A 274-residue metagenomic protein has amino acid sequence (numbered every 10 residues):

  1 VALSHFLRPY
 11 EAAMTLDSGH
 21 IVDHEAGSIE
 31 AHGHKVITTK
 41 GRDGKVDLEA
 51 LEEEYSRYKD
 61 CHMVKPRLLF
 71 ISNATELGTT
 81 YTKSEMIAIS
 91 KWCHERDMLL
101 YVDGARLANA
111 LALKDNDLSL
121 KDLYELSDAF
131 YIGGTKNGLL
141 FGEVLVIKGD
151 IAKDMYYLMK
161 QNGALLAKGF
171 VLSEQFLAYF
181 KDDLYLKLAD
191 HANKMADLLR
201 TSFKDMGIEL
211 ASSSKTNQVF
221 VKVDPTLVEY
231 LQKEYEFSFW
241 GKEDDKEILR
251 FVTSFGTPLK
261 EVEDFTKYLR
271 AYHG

Functional and structural regions predicted by a protein language model:
V1-M14, V22-E30: Conserved beta-loop-alpha segment that forms the PLP phosphate-binding cup at the N-terminus of a helix
R8-Y10, D197-Y272: Conserved C-terminal alpha-helix-loop-beta "cap" of PLP-dependent enzymes that closes/shapes the active-site mouth
A13, V36-I37, L100-V102, L210 (+1 more regions): Hydrophobic beta-strand scaffold residues
S18-I21, Q161-N162, E236: Short glycine-enriched loops at secondary-structure junctions
I29, L69, I89, D103 (+4 more regions): Buried hydrophobic positions in well-ordered alpha/beta secondary-structure cores of metabolic enzymes
V46-G104: Active-site phosphate-binding strand-loop segment of PLP-dependent enzymes
T75, L118-Q218: Active-site C-terminal subdomain of aminotransferase-like
T82-K91, E95, R106-A129: Active-site pre-lysine segment of PLP-dependent enzymes
